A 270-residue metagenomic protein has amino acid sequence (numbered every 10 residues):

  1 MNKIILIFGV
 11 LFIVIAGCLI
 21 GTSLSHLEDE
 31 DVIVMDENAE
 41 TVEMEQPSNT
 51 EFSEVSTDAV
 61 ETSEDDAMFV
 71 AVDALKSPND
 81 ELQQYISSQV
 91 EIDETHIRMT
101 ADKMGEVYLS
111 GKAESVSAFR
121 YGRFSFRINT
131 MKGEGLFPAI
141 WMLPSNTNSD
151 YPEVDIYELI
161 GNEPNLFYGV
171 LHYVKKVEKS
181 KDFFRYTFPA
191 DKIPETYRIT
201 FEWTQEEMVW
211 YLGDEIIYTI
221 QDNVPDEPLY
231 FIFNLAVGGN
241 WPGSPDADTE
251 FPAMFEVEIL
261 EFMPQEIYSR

Functional and structural regions predicted by a protein language model:
M1-F12: N-terminal Sec-pathway targeting helices
F12-L24: Hydrophobic alpha-helical membrane-insertion segments, chiefly the h-region of N-terminal signal peptides
T22-L24, E30-R270: GH16 jelly-roll
